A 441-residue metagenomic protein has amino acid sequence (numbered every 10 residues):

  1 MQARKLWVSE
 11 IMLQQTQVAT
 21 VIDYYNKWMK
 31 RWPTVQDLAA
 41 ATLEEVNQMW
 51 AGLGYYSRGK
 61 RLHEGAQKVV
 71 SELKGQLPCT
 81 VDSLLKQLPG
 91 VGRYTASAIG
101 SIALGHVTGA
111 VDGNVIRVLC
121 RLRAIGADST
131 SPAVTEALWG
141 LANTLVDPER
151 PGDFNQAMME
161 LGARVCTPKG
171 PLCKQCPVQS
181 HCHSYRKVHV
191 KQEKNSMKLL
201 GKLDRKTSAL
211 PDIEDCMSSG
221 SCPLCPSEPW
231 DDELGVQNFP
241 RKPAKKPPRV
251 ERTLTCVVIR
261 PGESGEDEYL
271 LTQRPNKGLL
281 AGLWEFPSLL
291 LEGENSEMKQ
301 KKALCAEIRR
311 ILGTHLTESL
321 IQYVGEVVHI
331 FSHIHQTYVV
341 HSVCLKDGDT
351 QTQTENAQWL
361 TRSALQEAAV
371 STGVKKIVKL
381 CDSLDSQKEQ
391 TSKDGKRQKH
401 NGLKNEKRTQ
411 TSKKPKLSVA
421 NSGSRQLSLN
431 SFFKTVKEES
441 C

Functional and structural regions predicted by a protein language model:
M1-K202, H315-L316: Catalytic cores of DNA base-excision repair glycosylases
A163-C441: Intrinsically disordered, low-complexity, charged terminal extensions of DNA damage-control enzymes
